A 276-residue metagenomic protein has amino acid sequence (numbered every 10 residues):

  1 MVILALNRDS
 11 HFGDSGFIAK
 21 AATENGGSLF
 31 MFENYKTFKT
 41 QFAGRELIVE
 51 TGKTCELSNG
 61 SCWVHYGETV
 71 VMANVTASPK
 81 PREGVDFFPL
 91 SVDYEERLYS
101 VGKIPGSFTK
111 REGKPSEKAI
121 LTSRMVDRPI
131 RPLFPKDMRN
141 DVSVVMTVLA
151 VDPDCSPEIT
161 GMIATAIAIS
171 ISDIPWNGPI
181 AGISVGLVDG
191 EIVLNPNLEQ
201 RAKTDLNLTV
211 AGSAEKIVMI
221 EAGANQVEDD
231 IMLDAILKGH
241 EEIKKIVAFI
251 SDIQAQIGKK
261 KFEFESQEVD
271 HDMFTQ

Functional and structural regions predicted by a protein language model:
I3-L6: Intrinsic disorder/low-complexity segments
G13-F30: Short, Lys/Arg-enriched N-terminal segments with co-localized hydrophobic residues within the first ~10-30 amino acids
M31-E56, S61-C62: Short, Gly/Pro- and small/polar-rich lid/capping loops
E46, S58-V142, V148-A150, C155 (+2 more regions): Glycine-rich, flexible beta-strand/loop modules in the N-terminal catalytic cores of phosphate-handling
G52, L57-S61, S143, G178-G182 (+1 more regions): Gly/Lys-enriched N-terminal cap/neck module of very large, oligomeric protein machines
P129, T160-S172, A235, E242: Stable alpha-helical structural segments in soluble proteins, enriched in small hydrophobic residues
D173-Q276: Mobile "lid/hinge" segments at catalytic clefts and subdomain interfaces of large enzymes
